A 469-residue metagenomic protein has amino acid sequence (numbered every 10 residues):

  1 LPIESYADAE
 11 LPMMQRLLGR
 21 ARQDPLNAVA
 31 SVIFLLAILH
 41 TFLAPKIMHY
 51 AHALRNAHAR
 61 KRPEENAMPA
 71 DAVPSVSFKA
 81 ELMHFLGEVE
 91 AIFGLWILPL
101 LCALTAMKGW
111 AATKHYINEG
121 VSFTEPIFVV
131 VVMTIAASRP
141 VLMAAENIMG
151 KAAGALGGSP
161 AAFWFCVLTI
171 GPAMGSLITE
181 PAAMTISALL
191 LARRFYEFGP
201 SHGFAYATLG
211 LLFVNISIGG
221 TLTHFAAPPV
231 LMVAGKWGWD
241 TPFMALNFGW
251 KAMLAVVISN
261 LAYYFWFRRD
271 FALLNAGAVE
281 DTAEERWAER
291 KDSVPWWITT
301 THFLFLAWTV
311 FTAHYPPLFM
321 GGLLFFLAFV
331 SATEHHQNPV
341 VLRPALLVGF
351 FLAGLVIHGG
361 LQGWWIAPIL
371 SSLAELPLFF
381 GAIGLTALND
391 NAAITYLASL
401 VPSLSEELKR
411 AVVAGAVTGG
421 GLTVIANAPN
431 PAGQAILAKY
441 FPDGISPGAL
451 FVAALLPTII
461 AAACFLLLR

Functional and structural regions predicted by a protein language model:
R16-L26, L82-I92, A112-P126, T241-K251 (+4 more regions): Interfacial loop-to-helix junctions that mark the boundaries of transmembrane helices in multi-pass membrane
A28-V32, L36-A53, A57, G203-Y206 (+4 more regions): Juxtamembrane and boundary regions of transmembrane helices in multi-pass small-molecule transporters and channels
V29-K46, A53, E88-A106, S122-T134 (+5 more regions): Hydrophobic mid-bilayer segments of alpha-helices in multi-pass membrane transport proteins, especially secondary
L43-H49, I135-A152, R194-F198, A262-R269 (+2 more regions): C-terminal ends of transmembrane helices
K61, A67-M68, A106-V121, V141-E146 (+1 more regions): Transmembrane helical segments that form the transport core of multi-pass membrane transport proteins
R62, S259-A313, M320: Long, contiguous bundles of hydrophobic transmembrane helices that form the permeation core of multi-pass
M133-R139, G158-S159, I170-A182, V214-T223 (+2 more regions): Helix-loop-helix module between adjacent transmembrane segments
G154-G157, A161-G219, M232, Y396-A414 (+2 more regions): Hydrophobic transmembrane alpha-helices that form the pore/transport pathway of multi-pass ion and small-solute
